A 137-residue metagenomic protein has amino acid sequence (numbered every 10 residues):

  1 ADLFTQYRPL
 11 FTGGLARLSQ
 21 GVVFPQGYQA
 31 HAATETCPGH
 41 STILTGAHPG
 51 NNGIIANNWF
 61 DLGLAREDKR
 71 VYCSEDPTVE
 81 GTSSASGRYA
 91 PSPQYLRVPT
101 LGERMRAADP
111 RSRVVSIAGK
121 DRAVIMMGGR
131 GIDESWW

Functional and structural regions predicted by a protein language model:
A1-T5, Y28-A30, S86-S92: Second-shell loop/turn segments in exported
A1-V22: Active-site-proximal N-terminal segment of extracellular/periplasmic enzymes that hydrolyze or transfer
T5-L10, T34, P91-P99: Soluble non-cytosolic domains of exported or imported proteins
P9-F11, S19, T34-C37, A107-P110: Extracellular/periplasmic catalytic domains that process cell-envelope and extracellular macromolecules
G13-R17, S41, P99, E103 (+1 more regions): Solvent-exposed, polar/charged alpha-helical surfaces in well-ordered, non-transmembrane soluble domains, broadly
F24-S41, S116-I125: Short, solvent-exposed turn/loop segments enriched in Gly/Ser/Thr/Pro and often Arg
G39-H40, L44-P49: Alpha-helix capping/hinge segments and adjacent helical runs
A47-W137: His/Asp/Glu-rich, glycine-adjacent segments that coordinate divalent cations and/or stabilize oxyanion chemistry on
